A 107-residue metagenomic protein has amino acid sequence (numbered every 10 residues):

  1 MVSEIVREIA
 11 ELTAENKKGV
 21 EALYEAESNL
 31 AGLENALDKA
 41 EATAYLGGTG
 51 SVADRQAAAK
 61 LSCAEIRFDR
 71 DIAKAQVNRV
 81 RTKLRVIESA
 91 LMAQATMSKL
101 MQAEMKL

Functional and structural regions predicted by a protein language model:
M1-G19: Short, charge-rich amphipathic alpha-helices with coiled-coil/heptad character
S3, A103-L107: Short acidic DE-rich linear segments
E15, L23-A26: The feature represents the first ordered module of a protein
A26-R55: Extended alpha-helical coiled-coil "stalk/arm" regions that act as elongated linkers or oligomerization scaffolds
L30, E34-N35, R70-M101: Long amphipathic alpha-helical coiled-coil segments
T49-Q76: Short, glycine/alanine-rich amphipathic alpha-helical segment that often forms an alpha-turn-alpha hairpin
